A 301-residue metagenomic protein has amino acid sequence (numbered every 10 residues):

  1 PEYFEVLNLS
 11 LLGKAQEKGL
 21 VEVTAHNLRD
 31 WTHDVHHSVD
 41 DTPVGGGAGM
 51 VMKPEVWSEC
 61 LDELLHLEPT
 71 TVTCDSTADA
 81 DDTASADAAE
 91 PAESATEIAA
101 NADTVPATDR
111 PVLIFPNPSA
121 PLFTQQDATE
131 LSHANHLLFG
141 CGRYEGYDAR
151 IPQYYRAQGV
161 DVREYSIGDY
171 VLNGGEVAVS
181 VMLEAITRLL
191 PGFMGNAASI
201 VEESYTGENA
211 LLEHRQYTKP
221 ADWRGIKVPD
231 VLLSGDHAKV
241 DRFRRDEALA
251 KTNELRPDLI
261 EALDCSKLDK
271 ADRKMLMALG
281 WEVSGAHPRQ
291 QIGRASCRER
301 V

Functional and structural regions predicted by a protein language model:
P1-L67, C74, K239-N253, P257-L259: N-terminal nucleotide/polyanion-binding subdomain common to many enzyme families
L9-A15, T129-H133, Y154-A157: Short, solvent-exposed amphipathic alpha-helical segments in soluble enzyme and RNA/protein-processing domains
T24-H26, I114, L137-F139, R163-Y165: Hydrophobic/aromatic beta-strand patches that form the interior of the parallel beta-sheet core in alpha/beta enzyme
K53-R143, P191: S-adenosyl-L-methionine/SAH cofactor-binding core of RNA-modifying enzymes
Y147, I151-V201, Y205-T206: Structured adenosyl-cofactor binding patch, chiefly the S-adenosyl-L-methionine
Y205-C265, A271: Long, charged alpha-helical interface segments
E261-R289: Charged phosphate-binding loop/patch that engages nucleotide di/tri-phosphates or the phosphate backbone of nucleic
Q291-V301: Residue-level detector of conserved catalytic or cofactor/ligand-binding positions in enzyme active sites
